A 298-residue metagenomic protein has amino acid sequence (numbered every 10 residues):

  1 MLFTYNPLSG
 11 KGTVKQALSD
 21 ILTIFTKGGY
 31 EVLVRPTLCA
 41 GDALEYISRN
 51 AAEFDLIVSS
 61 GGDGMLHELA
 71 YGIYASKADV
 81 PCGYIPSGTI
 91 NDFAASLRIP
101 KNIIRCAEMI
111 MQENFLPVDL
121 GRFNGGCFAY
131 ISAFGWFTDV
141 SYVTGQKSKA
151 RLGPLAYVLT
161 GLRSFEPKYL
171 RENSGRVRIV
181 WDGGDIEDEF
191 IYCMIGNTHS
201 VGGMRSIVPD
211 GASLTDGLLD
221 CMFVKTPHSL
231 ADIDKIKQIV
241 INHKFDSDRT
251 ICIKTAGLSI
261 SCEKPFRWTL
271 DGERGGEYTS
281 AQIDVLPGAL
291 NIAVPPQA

Functional and structural regions predicted by a protein language model:
M1-L155: Small-residue-rich beta-alpha loop regions that form the catalytic core of phosphotransfer and lipid-active enzymes
F3, V34, I179, C221-F223: Generic preference for hydrophobic
N6, D63, V140, C193 (+3 more regions): A residue-level signal for conserved active-site and pocket-lining positions in enzyme catalytic cores
S9-K11, W136-D139, S200-G203, H228-A231 (+2 more regions): Short, acidic Gly/Pro/Ser/Thr-rich loop/turn segments
V14-L18, R205, I233-D234: Conserved strand-to-helix beginnings and helix N-cap segments that scaffold or border functional pockets
L18-I21, Y74-A75, G145-Q146, P209-A212 (+2 more regions): Short, solvent-exposed amphipathic alpha-helical segments in soluble enzyme and RNA/protein-processing domains
N124-L218: ATP/pyrophosphate-binding catalytic subdomain of soluble kinases
W181-D182, S213-D216, F223-A298: ATP/nucleoside-binding phosphotransfer catalytic cores, i.e., glycine-rich phosphate-binding loops
